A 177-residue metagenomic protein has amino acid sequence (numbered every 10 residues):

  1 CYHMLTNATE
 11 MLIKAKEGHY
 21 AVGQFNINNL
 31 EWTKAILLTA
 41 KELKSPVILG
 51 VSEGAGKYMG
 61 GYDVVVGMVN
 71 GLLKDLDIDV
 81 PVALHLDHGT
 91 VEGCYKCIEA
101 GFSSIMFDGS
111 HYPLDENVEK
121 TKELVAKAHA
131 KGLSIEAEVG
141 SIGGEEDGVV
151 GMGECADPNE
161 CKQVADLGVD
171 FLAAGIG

Functional and structural regions predicted by a protein language model:
C1-H3: Short, Lys/Arg-enriched N-terminal segments with co-localized hydrophobic residues within the first ~10-30 amino acids
T6-K14, N29-A55, G60-D79, H88-G177: Alpha/beta enzyme core
H19-V22, E146-D147: Short, basic, glycine/proline-bearing loop/turn elements
V22-N26, L84-H85, M106: Short catalytic-loop micro-motif centered on adjacent basic/acidic residues
